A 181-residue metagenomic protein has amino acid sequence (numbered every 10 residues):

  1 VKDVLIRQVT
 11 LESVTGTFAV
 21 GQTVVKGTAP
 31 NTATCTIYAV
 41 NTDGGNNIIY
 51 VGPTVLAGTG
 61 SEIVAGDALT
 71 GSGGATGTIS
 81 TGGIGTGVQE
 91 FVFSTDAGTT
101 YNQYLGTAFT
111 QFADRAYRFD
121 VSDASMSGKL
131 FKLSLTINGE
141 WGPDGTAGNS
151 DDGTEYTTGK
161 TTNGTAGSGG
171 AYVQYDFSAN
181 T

Functional and structural regions predicted by a protein language model:
V1, G85-E90, A116-D120, G164-G167 (+1 more regions): Extracytoplasmic entry segments of secretory-pathway proteins
V1-T86: Autoprocessing Asn-cyclization modules and mimics
F18, V55-A57, I63, F109-F112 (+2 more regions): Hydrophobic beta-strand core residues of beta-sandwich domains
G87-F112: N-terminal edge beta-strand
T100-Y101, S125-G128, D151-T181: Extracellular/periplasmic metallocenter environments
G106-M126, F131, Q174-A179: Beta-strand cores of secreted/periplasmic/IMS beta-sandwich domains, seen most often in copper-related folds
K129-G139: Short, surface-exposed beta-strand/strand-loop-strand elements in extracellular ectodomains
D144: Acidic carboxylate motifs that coordinate Ca2+ or other divalent cations, activating on Asp/Glu
